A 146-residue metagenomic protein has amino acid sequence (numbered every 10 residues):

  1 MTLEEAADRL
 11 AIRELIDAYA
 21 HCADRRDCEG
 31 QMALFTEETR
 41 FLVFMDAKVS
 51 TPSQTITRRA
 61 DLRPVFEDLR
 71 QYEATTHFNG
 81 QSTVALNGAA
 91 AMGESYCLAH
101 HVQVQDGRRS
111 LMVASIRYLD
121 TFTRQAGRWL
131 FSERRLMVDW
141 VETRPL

Functional and structural regions predicted by a protein language model:
M1-E37: Short, low-complexity N-terminal intrinsically disordered segments enriched in polar/charged residues
T2, A6, P52-I56, R109: Charge-dense, low-complexity intrinsically disordered segments
L3-A6, E38, F66-L69, V104-G107: Short secondary-structure boundary micro-motifs
D8, I12, D24, T55 (+2 more regions): Aromatic-acidic/polar surface patches that form glycan- and anion
I16, M45-A47, R135: Short, histidine-centered active-site or binding-site loop motifs used for metal coordination, general acid-base
A18, D61-P64, R117: Alpha-helical elements of Rossmann-like donor-binding domains used by nucleotide-donor carbohydrate transfer enzymes
C28-L98: A solvent-exposed, acidic/Ser-Thr-rich amphipathic alpha-helical stretch
R70-L146: A beta-strand edge to alpha-helix "cap/lid" segment located at domain peripheries
